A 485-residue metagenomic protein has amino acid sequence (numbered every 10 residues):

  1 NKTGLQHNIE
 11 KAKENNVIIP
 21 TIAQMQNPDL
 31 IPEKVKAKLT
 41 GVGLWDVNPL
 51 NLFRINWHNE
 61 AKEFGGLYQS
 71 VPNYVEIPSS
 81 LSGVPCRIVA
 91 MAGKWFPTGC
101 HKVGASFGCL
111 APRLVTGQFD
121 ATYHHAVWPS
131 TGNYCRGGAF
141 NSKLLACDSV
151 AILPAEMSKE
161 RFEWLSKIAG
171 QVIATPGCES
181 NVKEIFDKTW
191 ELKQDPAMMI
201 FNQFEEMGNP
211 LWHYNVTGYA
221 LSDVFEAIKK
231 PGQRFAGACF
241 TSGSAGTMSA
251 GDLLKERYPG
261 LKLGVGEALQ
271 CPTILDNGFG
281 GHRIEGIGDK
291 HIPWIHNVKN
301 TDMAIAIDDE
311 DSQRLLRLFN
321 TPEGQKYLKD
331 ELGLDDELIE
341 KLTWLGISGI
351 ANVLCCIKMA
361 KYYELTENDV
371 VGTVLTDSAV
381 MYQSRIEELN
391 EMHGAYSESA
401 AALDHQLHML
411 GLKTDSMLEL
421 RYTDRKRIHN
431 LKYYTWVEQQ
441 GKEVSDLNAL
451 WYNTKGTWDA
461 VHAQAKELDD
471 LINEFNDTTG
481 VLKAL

Functional and structural regions predicted by a protein language model:
N1-L485: PLP-dependent amino-acid enzyme catalytic core
